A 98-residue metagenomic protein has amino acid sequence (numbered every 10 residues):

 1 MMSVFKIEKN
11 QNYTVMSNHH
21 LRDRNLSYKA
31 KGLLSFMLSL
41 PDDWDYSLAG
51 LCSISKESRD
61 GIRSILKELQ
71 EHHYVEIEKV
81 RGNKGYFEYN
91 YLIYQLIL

Functional and structural regions predicted by a protein language model:
M1-M2, M16, M37: Detector for methionine-enriched segments
M1-Q11: N-terminal leader segment of winged-helix/HTH proteins
N10-R24: Short, Lys/Arg-enriched N-terminal segment that forms or immediately precedes the first helix of a structured domain
H20-A30, M37-Y91: Winged helix-turn-helix DNA-binding recognition segment
I93-L98: Charged low-complexity intrinsically disordered patches
